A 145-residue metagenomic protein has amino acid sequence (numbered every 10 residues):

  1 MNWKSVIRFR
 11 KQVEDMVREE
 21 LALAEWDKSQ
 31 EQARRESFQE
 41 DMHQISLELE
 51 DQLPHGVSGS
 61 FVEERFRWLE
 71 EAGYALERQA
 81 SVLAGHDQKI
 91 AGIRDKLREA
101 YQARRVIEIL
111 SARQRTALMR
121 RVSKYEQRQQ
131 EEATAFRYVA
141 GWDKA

Functional and structural regions predicted by a protein language model:
M1-A145: Charge-rich amphipathic alpha-helical interaction elements
